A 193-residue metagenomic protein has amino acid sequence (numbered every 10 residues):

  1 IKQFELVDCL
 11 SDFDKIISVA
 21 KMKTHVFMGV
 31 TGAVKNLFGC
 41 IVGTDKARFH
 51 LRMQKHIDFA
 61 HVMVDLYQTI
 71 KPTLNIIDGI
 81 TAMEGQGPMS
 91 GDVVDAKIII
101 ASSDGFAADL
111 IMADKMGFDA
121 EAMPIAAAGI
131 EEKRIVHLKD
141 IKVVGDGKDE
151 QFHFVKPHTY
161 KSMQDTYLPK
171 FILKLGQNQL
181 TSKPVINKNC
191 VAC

Functional and structural regions predicted by a protein language model:
I1-N189: Extended, low-polarity segments enriched in aliphatic/aromatic residues
A192: Short, cysteine/histidine-rich loop/knuckle motifs that typically chelate Zn2+
